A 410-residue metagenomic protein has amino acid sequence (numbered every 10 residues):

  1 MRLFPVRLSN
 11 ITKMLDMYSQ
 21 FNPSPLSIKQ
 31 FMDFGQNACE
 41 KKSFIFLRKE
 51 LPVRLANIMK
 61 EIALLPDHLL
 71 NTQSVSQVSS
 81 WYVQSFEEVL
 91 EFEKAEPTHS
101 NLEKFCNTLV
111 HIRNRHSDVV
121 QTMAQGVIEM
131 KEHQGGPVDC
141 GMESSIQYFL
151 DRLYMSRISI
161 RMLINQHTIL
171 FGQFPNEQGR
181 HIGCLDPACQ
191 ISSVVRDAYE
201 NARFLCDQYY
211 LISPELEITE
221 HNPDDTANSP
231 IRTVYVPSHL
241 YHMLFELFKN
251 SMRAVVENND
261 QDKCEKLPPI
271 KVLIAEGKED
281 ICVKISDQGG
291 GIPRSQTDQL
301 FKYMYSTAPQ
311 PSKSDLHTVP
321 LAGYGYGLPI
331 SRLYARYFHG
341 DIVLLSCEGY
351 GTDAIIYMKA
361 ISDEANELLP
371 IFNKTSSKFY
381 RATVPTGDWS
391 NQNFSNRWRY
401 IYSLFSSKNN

Functional and structural regions predicted by a protein language model:
R2-K42, A63-L70, K94-P97, R294-Q296 (+2 more regions): Flexible, glycine-/charge-rich segments associated with ATP-binding catalytic modules
P5-E220, P237-Y241: Signal-transmission coiled-coils
G179-I182, D186, L267-P269, I274 (+2 more regions): Structured cytosolic regulatory/catalytic domains appended to multi-pass membrane proteins
V194, I218-D225, L273-A275, I281-K284 (+4 more regions): Preference for well-ordered, secondary-structure-rich cores of eukaryotic proteins
I212, A227, R232, N250-S286 (+2 more regions): ATP-lid-like helix-loop hinge signature
P237-L244, F248-S251: Hydrophobic alpha-helix within the catalytic ATPase
S286-G291, Y305: Glycine-rich acidic phosphate-binding loop
